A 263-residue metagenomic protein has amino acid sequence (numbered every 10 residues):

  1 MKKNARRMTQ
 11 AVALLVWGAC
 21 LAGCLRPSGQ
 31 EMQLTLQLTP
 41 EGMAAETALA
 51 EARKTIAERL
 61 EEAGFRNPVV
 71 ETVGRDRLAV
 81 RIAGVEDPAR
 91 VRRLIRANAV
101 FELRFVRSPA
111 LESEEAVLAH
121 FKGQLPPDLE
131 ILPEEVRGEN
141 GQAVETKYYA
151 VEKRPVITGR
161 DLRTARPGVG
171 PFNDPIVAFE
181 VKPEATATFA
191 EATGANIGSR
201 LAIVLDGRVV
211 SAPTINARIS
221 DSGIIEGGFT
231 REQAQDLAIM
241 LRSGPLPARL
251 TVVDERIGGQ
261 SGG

Functional and structural regions predicted by a protein language model:
K2-V12: Bacterial N-terminal signal peptides that target proteins for export
K3, L162, V252-R256: A structural signal for short, hydrophobic beta-strand segments that form beta-sheets in beta-rich/all-beta domains
A11-A22: Bacterial N-terminal signal peptides
L25-P27, M32-I215, G223, L237 (+1 more regions): Non-transmembrane, solvent-exposed regions of membrane trafficking/translocation machinery
G84, A238, D254-G263: Alpha-helical membrane-interface segments at transmembrane helix boundaries
S222-E255: Extended, hydrophilic extramembrane loops/domains of integral membrane proteins
